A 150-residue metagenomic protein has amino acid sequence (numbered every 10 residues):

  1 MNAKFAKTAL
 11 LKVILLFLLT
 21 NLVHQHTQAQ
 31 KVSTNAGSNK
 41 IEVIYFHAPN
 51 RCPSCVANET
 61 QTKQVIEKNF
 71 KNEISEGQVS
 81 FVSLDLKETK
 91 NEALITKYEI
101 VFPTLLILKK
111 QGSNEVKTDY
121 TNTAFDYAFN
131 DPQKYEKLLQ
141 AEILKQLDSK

Functional and structural regions predicted by a protein language model:
M1-T34: Bacterial Sec-dependent N-terminal signal peptides
G37-K68: Local sequence-structure signature of Cys/Sec-based thiol-disulfide redox active-site neighborhoods
A48-C55, E59, E88, A128-E136: Solvent-exposed, acidic/flexible segments
K63, E67-K71, L144-D148: Sec-exported extracytoplasmic/periplasmic mature domains
I74-T89: Thiol-based oxidoreductase modules, predominantly thioredoxin-like and allied folds used for disulfide exchange
T89-N114, D119: Structural alpha/beta surface segment adjacent to cysteine/selenocysteine redox centers across thiol/disulfide enzymes
I107-S149: Non-catalytic, surface beta->alpha helical segment in thiol-disulfide oxidoreductase systems
